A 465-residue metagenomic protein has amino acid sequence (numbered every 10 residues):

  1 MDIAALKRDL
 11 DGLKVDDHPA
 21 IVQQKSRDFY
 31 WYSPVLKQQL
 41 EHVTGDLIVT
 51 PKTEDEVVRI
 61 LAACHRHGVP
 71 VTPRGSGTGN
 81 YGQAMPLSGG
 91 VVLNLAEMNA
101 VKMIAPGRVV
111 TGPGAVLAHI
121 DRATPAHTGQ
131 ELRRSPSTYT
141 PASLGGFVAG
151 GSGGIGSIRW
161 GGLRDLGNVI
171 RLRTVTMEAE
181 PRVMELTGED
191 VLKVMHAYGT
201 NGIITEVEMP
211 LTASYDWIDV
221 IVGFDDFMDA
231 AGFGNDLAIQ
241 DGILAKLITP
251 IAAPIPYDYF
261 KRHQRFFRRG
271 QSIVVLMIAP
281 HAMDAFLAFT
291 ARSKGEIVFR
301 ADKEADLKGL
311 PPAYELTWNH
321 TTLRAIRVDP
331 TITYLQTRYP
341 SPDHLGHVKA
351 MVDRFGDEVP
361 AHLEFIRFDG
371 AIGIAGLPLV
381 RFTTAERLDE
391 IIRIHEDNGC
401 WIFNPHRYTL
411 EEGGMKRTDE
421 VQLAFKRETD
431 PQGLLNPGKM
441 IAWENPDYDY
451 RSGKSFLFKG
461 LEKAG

Functional and structural regions predicted by a protein language model:
M1-A62, T78-G107, A253-Q264, G309-D329 (+2 more regions): N-terminal flexible segment immediately upstream of the FAD-binding catalytic core in FAD-dependent oxidoreductases
L6, C64, F233-I239, A282-E296 (+2 more regions): Short amphipathic alpha-helices in soluble, non-transmembrane regions that often serve as interface/regulatory elements
V15-H18, T50-P51, V71-G75, L93-L95 (+11 more regions): General beta-strand structural signal in soluble alpha/beta enzymes
V69, R74-S76, L87-G90, A96 (+1 more regions): Conserved glycine-rich FAD pyrophosphate-binding loop
K102, L117-A118, R122-G242, K463-G465: FAD-binding subdomain of flavoenzyme oxidoreductases
D226-M228, M277-D284, P340-P342, V380-A385: Helix N-cap motif at beta-to-alpha junctions
G232-R262, V298-E315: Glycine-rich, acidic
P256-R300: A conserved active-site cap/scaffold subdomain adjacent to cofactor or substrate pockets
